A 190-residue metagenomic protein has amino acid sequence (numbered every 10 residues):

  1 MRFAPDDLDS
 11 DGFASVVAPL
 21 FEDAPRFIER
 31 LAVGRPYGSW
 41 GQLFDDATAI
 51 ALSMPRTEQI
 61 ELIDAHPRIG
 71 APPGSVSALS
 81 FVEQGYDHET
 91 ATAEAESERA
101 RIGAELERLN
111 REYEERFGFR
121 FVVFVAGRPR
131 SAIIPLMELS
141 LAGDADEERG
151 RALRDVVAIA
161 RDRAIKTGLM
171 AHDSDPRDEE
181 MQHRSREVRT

Functional and structural regions predicted by a protein language model:
R2-D7, P19-F21, R26-R111, A158-T190: Aromatic-anchored, charged helix-turn/loop surface patch used as a conserved interaction hotspot
D9-F13: Surface-exposed, charge/polar-rich loops and edge strands
A14, P25-I28, F44, G118 (+1 more regions): Residue-level signal for cytosolic alpha-helical hairpin/rod architecture
I102-A171, T190: C-terminal non-catalytic interaction appendages of large macromolecular assemblies
